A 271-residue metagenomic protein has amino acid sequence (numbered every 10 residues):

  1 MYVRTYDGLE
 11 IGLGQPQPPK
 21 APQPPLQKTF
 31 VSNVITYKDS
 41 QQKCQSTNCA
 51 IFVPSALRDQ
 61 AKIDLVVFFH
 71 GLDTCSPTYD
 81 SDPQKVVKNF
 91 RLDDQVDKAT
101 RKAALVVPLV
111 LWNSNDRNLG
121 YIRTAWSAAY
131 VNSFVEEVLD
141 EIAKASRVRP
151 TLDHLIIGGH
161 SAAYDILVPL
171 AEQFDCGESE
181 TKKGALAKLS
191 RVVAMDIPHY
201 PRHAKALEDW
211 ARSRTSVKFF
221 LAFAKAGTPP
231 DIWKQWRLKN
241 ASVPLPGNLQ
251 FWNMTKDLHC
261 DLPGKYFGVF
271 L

Functional and structural regions predicted by a protein language model:
M1-L65, A103, L238: A domain-start/cap signature at the N-terminus of enzymes
K62-L65, F69-E141: Active-site machinery of serine-nucleophile hydrolases
H70, G158-L170: Glycine-rich nucleophile elbow surrounding the catalytic serine of serine-hydrolase chemistry
C75-T78, S114-N118, D165-L167, Y200-K205 (+1 more regions): Extracytoplasmic/secreted cell-surface and envelope-processing proteins
P108-V110, R191-P201, A224-G227: Active-site nucleophile loop of the alpha/beta-hydrolase fold
V148-S161, V192: Alpha/beta-hydrolase fold nucleophile elbow
P169-K188: Conserved hydrolase catalytic core segment
A211, F220-L271: C-terminal catalytic histidine-bearing segment of alpha/beta-hydrolase fold enzymes
